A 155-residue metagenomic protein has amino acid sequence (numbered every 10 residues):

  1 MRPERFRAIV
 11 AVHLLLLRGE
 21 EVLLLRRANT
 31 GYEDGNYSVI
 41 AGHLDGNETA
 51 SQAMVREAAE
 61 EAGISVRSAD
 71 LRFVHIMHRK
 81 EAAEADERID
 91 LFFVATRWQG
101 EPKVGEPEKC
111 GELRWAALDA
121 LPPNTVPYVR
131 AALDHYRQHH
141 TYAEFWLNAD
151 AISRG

Functional and structural regions predicted by a protein language model:
M1-L23, V74-I76, V94: Conserved N-terminal beta-strand and adjoining loop/helix that marks the start of the Nudix/MutT-like hydrolase domain
I9, L17, D34, V39 (+3 more regions): Short connector loops at helix/strand junctions that flank enzyme active sites, especially segments positioning acidic
L17-V22, T30-G31, D45-G46, R79-K80 (+1 more regions): Short, charged/polar surface micro-motifs in flexible loops or helix N-caps
E21-E60: Conserved Nudix-box catalytic region and its N-terminal flanking loop in Nudix hydrolases and closely related
S65-H75: A short coil-to-beta-strand element that immediately follows conserved catalytic motifs
M77-P102, A132-H140: Active-site-adjacent beta-strand/loop module that shapes the phosphate/pyrophosphate-binding cleft
V104-R137: NUDIX/MutT-family hydrolases
H135-G155: Charged phosphate-binding loop/patch that engages nucleotide di/tri-phosphates or the phosphate backbone of nucleic
